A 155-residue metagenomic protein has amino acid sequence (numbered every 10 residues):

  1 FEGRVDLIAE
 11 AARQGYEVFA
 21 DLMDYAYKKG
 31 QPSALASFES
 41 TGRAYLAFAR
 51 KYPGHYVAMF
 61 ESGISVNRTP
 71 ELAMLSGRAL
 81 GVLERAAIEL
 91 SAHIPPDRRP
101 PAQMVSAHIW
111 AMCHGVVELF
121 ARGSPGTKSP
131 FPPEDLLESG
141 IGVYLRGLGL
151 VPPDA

Functional and structural regions predicted by a protein language model:
F1-D24, E39, R43, G77-L80: An amphipathic alpha-helix adjacent to DNA-recognition modules
G15-L22, K51-H55, A79-A86, M112-G115: Amphipathic, well-ordered alpha-helical segments in soluble domains
E17, D24, R68-H93, Q103-A107 (+1 more regions): Amphipathic alpha-helical packing segments from all-alpha helical-bundle domains
F19, K28, S40-G42, F48 (+1 more regions): N-terminal hydrophobic signal/anchor transmembrane helix of membrane proteins
M23-G30, M59-G63, L90, I94 (+1 more regions): Secondary-structure edge/capping motif, primarily at the C-terminal ends of alpha-helices and the immediately following
D24-G54, S76, L80, P96-I109: Hydrophobic alpha-helical connector segments
S40, A47, G54-R85, H93-D97 (+1 more regions): Short secondary-structure transition hinges
K51, E89, I109-K128, Y144-D154: Amphipathic C-terminal alpha-helical segment
